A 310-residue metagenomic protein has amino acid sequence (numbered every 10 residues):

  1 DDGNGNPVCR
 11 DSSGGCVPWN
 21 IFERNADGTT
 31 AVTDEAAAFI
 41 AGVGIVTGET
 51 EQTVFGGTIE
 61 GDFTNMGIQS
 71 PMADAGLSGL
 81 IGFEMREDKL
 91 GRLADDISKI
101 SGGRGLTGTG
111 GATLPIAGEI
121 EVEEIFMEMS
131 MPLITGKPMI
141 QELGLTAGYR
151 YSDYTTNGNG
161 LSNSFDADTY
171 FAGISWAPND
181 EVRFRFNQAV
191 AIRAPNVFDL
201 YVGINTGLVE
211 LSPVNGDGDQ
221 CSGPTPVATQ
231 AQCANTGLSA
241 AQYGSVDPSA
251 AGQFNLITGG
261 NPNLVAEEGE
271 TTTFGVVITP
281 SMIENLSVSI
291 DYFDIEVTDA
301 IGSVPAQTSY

Functional and structural regions predicted by a protein language model:
D1-V122, S162-N163, A189-A266, D291-Y310: Surface-exposed, low-complexity loop segments enriched in small/polar and acidic residues
E60-D74, S130-P138, L143-L145, D153-T155 (+3 more regions): Outer-membrane beta-barrel proteins
S78-L93, I116-A177, G269-G275: Surface-exposed extracellular loop regions of Gram-negative outer-membrane beta-barrel proteins
K137-Q141, N157-N159, P195-V197, E284-S287 (+1 more regions): Extended hydrophobic-aromatic, low-complexity segments
S162-A194, N263-S287: Repeat-solenoid scaffold signature
